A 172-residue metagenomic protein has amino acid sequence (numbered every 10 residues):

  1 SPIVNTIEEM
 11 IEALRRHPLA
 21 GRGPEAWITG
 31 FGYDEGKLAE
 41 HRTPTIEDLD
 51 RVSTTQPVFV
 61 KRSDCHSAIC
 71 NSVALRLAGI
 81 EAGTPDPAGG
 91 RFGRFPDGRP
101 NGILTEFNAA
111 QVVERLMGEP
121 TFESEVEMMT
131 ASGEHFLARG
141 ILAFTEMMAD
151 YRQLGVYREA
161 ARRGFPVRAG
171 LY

Functional and structural regions predicted by a protein language model:
S1-Y172: Divalent metal-binding segments
